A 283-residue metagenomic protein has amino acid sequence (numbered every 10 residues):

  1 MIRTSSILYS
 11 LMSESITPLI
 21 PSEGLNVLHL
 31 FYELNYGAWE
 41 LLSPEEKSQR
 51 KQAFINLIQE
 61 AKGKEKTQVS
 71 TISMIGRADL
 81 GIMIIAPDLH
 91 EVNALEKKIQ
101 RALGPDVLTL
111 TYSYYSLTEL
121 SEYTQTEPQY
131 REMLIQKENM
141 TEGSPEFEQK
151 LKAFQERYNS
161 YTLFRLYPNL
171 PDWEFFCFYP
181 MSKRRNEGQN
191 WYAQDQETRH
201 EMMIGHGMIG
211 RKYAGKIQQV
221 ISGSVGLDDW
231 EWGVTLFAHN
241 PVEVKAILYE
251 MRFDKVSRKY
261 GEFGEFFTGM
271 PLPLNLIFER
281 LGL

Functional and structural regions predicted by a protein language model:
S6-Q59, P87-V92, E119-M208, F278-L283: Short S/T/G/P-rich N-terminal loop/turn motif that feeds into the first structured element of a domain
L30, F54, I99, S113-Y115 (+5 more regions): Generic structural hydrophobic/aromatic packing signal, biased to beta-strands
L30, M74-D88, F176-M181, L227-I247 (+1 more regions): Short, well-ordered beta-strand segments in beta-rich or mixed alpha/beta enzyme and ligand-binding folds
G37, Q52-K97: Long, hydrophobic/aromatic-enriched structural stretches that serve as scaffold segments
I58-D79, P105-L120, G205-W230, I247 (+1 more regions): Short, glycine- and small/hydrophobic-rich beta-strand elements in well-ordered beta-sheets
S73-M74, E91, G104-P105, N169-L170: Short, charge-rich binding segments
A94-Q100, A246-R252: Short amphipathic alpha-helices in soluble, non-transmembrane regions that often serve as interface/regulatory elements
